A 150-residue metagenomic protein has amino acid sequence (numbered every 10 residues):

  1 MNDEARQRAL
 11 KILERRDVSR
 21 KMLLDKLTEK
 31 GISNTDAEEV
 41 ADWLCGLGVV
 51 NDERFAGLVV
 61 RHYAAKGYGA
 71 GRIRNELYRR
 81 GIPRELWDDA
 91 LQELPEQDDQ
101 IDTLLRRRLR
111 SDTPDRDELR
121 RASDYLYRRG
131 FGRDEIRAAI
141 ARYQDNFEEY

Functional and structural regions predicted by a protein language model:
M1-Y150: An alpha-helical, amphipathic repeat domain used for nucleic-acid recognition, typified by the mTERF helical solenoid
